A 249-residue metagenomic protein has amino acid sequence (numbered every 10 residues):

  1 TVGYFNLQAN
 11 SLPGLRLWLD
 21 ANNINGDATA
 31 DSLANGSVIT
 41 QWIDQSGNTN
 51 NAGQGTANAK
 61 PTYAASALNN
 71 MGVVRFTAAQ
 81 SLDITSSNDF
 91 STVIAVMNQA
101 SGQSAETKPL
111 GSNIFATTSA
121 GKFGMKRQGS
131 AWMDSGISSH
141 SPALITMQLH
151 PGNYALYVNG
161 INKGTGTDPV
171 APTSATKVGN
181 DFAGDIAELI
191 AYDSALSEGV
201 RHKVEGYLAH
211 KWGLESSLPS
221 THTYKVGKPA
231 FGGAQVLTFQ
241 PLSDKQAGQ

Functional and structural regions predicted by a protein language model:
G3-F5, I43-A79, I84-N88, V93-V170 (+1 more regions): Extracellular glycan-interaction surfaces
G3-Q54, I94, D185-E188, L196-G248: GGW-centered surface loops in extracellular recognition modules
L12, N35, N69, H140-P142 (+2 more regions): Short, solvent-exposed coil/turn segments
A21, T165-D168, N180: Active-site donor-binding loop signature of nucleotide-sugar glycosyltransferases
T173-N180: Predominantly extracellular/luminal carbohydrate-interaction, adhesion, and secreted-enzyme modules that are
